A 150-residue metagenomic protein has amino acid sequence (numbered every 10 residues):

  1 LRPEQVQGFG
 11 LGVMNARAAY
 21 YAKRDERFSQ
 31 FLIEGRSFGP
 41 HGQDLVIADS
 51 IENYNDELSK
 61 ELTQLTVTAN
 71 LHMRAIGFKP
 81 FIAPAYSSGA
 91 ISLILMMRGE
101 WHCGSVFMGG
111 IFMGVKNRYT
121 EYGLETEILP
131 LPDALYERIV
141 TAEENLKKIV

Functional and structural regions predicted by a protein language model:
L1-M14: Rossmann-like NAD(P)(H) cofactor-binding subdomain of soluble oxidoreductases
V13-V150: Long, compositionally biased stretches enriched for glycine and/or charged residues
